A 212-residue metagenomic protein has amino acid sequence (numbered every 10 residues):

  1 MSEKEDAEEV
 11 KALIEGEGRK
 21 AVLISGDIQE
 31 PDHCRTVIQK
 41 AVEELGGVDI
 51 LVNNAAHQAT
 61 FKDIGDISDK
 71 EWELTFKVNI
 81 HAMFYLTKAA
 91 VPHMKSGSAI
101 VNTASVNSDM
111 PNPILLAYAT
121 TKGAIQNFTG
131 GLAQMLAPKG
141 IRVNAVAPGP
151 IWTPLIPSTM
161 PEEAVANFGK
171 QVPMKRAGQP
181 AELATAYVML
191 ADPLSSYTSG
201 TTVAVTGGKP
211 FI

Functional and structural regions predicted by a protein language model:
K4, S25-V37, D69, A181-E182: The beta1-alpha1 cofactor-binding region of Rossmann-like NAD(H)/NADP(H)-dependent oxidoreductases
F61, M110, K170, Y187-V188 (+1 more regions): Short C-terminal tail/terminal secondary-structure segment of NAD(P)H-dependent dehydrogenase/reductase domains
K62-I64, S68-E73, A164, F168: Substrate-binding pocket helix/loop in short-chain dehydrogenase/reductase
I67, P111-A119, G131: Active-site loop-to-helix junction immediately N-terminal to the catalytic Tyr of the SDR YXXXK motif in Rossmann-fold
T87, T121: Active-site helix of classical SDR
P92, Q134-P138, S196: Alpha-helical segment proximal to the catalytic Tyr-Lys
S105: Residue(s) in the substrate-gating loop at a strand-loop-helix junction that position the organic substrate next
